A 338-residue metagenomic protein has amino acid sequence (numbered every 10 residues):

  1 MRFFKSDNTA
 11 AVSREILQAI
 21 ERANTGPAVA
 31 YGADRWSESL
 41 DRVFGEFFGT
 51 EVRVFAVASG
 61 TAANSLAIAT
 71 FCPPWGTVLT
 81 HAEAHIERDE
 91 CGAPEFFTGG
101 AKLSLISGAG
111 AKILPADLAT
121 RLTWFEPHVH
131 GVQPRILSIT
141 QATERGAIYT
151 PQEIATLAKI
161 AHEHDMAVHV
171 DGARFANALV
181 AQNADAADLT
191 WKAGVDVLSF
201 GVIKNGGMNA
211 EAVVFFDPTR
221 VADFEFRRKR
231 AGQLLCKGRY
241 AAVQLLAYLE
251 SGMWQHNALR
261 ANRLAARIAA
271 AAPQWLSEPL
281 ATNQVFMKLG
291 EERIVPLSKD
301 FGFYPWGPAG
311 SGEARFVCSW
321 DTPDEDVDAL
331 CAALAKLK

Functional and structural regions predicted by a protein language model:
S13-G60, A82-E83, R88, A93: Conserved N-terminal alpha-helix of the aminotransferase class I/II PLP-enzyme fold
T70-R88: Conserved PLP-anchoring active-site segment centered on the Schiff-base-forming lysine
W75, A266, A271-L337: Conserved C-terminal alpha-helix-loop-beta "cap" of PLP-dependent enzymes that closes/shapes the active-site mouth
V78, K102-L103, V168-V170, L276 (+1 more regions): Hydrophobic beta-strand scaffold residues
G99-A142, I148-T156: PLP-dependent aminotransferase-class I/II
Q133-S138, T143, I148, A187-Q284: Active-site C-terminal subdomain of aminotransferase-like
Y149-A181: Catalytic PLP-binding core of fold-type I/II PLP enzymes
